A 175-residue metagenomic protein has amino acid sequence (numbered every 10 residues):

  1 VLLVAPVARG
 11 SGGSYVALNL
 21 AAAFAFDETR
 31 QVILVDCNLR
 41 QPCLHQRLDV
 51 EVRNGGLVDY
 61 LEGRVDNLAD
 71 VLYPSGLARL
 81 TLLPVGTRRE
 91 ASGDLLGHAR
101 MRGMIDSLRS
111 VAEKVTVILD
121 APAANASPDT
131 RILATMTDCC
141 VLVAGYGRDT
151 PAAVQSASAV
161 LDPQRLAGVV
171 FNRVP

Functional and structural regions predicted by a protein language model:
V1, E62, R173: Acidic-aromatic/histidine active-site loop/patch
V1-L3, Q31-I33, L80, T116-I118: Residue-level preference for the first positions of well-ordered beta-strands
L3-N19, A25: Glycine-rich phosphate-binding P-loop
V4, N38, Y60, L83 (+3 more regions): Residue-level signature of catalytic and energy-coupling elements of molecular machines, predominantly ATP/GTP-dependent
R9, Q41, T87-E90: A short, flexible beta-alpha/helix-coil linker loop
A17-A22, T135, C139: Amphipathic alpha-helical interaction surfaces in cytosolic regulatory modules
L20-V85, G147: Phosphate-binding loop that captures ATP/GTP phosphates
D94-P175: Conserved catalytic-core segment of NTP-binding enzymes
